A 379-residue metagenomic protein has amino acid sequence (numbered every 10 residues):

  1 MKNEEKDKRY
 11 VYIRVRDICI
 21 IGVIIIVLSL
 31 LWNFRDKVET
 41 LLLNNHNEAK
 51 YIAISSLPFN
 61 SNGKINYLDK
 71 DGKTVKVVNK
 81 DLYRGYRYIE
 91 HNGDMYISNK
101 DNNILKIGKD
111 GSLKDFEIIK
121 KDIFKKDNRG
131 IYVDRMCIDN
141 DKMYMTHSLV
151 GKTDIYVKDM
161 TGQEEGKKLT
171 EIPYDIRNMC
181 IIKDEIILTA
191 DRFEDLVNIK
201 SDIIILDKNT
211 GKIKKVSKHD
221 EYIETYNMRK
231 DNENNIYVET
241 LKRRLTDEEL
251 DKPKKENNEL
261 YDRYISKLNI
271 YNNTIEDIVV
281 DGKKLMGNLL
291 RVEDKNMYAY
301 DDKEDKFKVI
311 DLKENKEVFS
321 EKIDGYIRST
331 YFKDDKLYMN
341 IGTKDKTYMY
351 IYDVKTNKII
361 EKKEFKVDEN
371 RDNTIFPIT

Functional and structural regions predicted by a protein language model:
M1-R14: N-terminal Lys/Arg-rich, disordered targeting/topogenic segments
K6, I131-D134, V157, S266 (+1 more regions): Low-complexity, repetitive regions of proteins mediating host interaction that are extracellular, surface-exposed
R16-F34: Hydrophobic membrane-insertion alpha-helices, especially the h-region of bacterial N-terminal signal peptides
D17, M145-T146, S266: N-terminal non-globular leader segments, chiefly Sec-dependent signal peptides
L31-K37, F59-Y83, K100-R129, L149-E171 (+4 more regions): Surface-exposed loop/turn elements that mediate protein-protein interactions on large endomembrane-trafficking
D36-N44, K80-G93, I123-N140, E171-K183 (+4 more regions): Repeated scaffold domains used in trafficking and secretory/extracellular systems, primarily beta-propellers
N44-N60, R87-L105, D134-L149, D184-V197 (+3 more regions): Short beta-strand elements that form the blades of beta-propeller/WD-repeat-like and other beta-sheet-rich scaffold
R328-Y350: C-terminal structured interaction module
